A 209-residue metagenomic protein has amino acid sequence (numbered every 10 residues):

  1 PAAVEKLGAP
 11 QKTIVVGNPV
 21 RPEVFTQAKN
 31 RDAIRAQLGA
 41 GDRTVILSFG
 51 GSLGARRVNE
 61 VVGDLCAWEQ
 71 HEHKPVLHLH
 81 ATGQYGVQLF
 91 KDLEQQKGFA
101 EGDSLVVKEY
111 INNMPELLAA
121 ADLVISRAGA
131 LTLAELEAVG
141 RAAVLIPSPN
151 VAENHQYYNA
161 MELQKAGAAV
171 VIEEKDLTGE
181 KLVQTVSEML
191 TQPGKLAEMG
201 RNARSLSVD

Functional and structural regions predicted by a protein language model:
P1-A2, G17-P19, I146-P149, I172-D176: Short beta->alpha connector loops at strand-helix junctions that form conserved, small/polar/Pro-enriched
P1-R31, Q37: Active-site-proximal region of nucleotide-activated glycan assembly enzymes, centered on histidine/acidic-rich loops
A2-A9, T132-L133, E153-A160: Short, glycine/polar-rich helix-capping loops at beta-to-alpha or helix-loop-helix junctions that flank or form
A3-T13, K91-D92, L117, L136: Short loop/helix-cap segments at secondary-structure boundaries that form the rim of catalytic
V15, E135-A138, N154-A166: Short acidic/histidine- and often glycine-rich active-site loop of Leloir-type glycosyltransferases that engages
N30, A36, A40-V124, Y157-M161 (+2 more regions): Donor-nucleotide binding loops and adjacent catalytic segments primarily of GT-B fold Leloir glycosyltransferases
M114-H155: A donor-sugar binding/catalytic signature common to diverse glycosyltransferases and related nucleotide-sugar
K195-V208: A short, well-ordered alpha-helix in the C-terminal region of glycosyltransferases
